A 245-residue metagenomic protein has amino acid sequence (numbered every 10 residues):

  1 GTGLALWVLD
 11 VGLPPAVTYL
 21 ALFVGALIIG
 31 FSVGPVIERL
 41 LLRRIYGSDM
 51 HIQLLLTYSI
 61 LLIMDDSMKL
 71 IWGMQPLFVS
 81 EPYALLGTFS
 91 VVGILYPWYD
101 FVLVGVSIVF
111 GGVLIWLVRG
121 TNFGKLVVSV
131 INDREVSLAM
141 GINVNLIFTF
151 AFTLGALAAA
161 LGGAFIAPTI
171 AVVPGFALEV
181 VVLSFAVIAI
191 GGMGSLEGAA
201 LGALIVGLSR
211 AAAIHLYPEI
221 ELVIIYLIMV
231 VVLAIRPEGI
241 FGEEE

Functional and structural regions predicted by a protein language model:
G1-V36, A212: Membrane-embedded helix boundary and interhelical linker motif in transport proteins
T2-L6, A26-V33, Y58-M68, V106-I115 (+4 more regions): Hydrophobic core segments of alpha-helical transmembrane domains in multi-pass membrane transport and ion-translocation
D10-V11, A167, V187-I190, A199-L227: Interhelical loop and adjacent transmembrane-helix boundary motif in polytopic membrane transport permeases
Y19-I28, L54-L56, F101-G105, T149-T153 (+4 more regions): Hydrophobic alpha-helical transmembrane segments
L40, I71, Q75, E135-A139 (+2 more regions): Cytosolic-side transmembrane-helix boundaries in multi-pass membrane proteins
R44-I45, M50-G120, I147, A212 (+3 more regions): Transmembrane helix-bundle core of multi-pass membrane transporters and related energy-transducing complexes
L55, A160-L161, V173-M193, L204 (+1 more regions): Hydrophobic alpha-helical segments embedded in the membrane of multi-pass proteins
L95-V172, L196-L201: Helix-loop-helix "hairpin" substructures at the membrane interface of multi-pass membrane proteins
